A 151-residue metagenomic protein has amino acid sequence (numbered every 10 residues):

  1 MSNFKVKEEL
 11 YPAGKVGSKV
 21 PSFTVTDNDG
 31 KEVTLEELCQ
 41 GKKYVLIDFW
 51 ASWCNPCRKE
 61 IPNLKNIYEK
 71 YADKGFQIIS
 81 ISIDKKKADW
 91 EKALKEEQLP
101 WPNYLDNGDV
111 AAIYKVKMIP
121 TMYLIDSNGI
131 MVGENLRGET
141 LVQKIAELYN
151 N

Functional and structural regions predicted by a protein language model:
M1-V33: Oxidative protein folding and maturation machinery
T24, E91-N128: Short, internal strand/loop/helix patches that form the active-site neighborhood or redox-interaction surface
L35-Q40, I113-K115: Short amphipathic alpha-helix with an adjacent loop that forms part of the alpha/beta core around
G41-V45, P120: Alpha/beta-hydrolase fold active-site loops
K43, F49-N66: Conserved redox-active cysteine motifs that mediate thiol-disulfide chemistry, especially di-cysteine Cys-X(1-2)-Cys
I47, I79-I81, Y123: Conserved hydrophobic packing residues within short motifs/helices of P-loop NTPase cores of ABC-family ATPases
K59-E97, N107-I113, Q143: Structural microenvironment flanking redox-active thiols in thiol-disulfide oxidoreductases
D126-N151: Thiol-/selenol-based redox modules, centered on thioredoxin-like and closely related oxidoreductase domains
